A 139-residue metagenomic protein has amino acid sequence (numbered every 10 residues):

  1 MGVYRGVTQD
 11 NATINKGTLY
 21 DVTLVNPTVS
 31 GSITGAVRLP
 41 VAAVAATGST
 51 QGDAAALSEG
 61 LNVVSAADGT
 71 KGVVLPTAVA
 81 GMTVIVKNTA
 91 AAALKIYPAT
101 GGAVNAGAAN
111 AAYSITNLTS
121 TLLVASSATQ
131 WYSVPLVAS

Functional and structural regions predicted by a protein language model:
M1-V37: Register-specific beta-strand positions within repetitive beta-rich fiber domains
G2-V3, Y97-V104: Right-handed beta-helix
P27-T100, A125-S139: Exposed extracellular interaction/assembly regions and N-terminal maturation sites
G60, G101, N110, T116-S120: Tight coil/turn sites that cap or link beta-strands
G107: Beta-strand/loop nucleic-acid-binding surfaces
A111-A112, A125: A generic structured-segment signal
